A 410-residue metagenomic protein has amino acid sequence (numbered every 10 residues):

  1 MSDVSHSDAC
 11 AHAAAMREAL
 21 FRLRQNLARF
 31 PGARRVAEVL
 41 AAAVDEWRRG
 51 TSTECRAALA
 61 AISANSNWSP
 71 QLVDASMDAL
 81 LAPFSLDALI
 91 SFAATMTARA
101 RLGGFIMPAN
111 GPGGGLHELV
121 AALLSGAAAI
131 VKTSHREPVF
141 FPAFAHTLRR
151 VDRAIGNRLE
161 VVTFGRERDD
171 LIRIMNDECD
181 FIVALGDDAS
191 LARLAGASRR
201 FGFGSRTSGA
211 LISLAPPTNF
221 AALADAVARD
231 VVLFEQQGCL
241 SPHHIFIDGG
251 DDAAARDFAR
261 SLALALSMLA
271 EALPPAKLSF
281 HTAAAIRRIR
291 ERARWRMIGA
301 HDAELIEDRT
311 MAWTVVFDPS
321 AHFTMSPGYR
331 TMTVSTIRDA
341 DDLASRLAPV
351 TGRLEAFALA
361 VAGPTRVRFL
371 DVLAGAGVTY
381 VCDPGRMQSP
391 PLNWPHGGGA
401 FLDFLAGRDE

Functional and structural regions predicted by a protein language model:
M1-L102, F357-L359: N-terminal Rossmann-like NAD(P)+-binding subdomain of aldehyde/semialdehyde dehydrogenases
D3, V161, R200-G202, T333-V334 (+1 more regions): Conserved beta-strand scaffold positions in the cores of enzyme catalytic domains, especially in NTP/NDP-utilizing
A15-R22, F220-A228, A255-A265, R366: Well-ordered, non-membrane alpha-helical segments in soluble/globular domains
L40, V44-T51, L80, F84 (+8 more regions): Structural signal for hydrophobic packing residues in well-ordered secondary-structure cores of soluble enzyme domains
A94-Q236, I247-D252: Rossmann-like NAD(P) dinucleotide-binding subdomain of oxidoreductase/dehydrogenase enzymes
V162, F181-L185, T314-F317, S335 (+1 more regions): Short, hydrophobic beta-strand segments that form beta-sheet elements in well-ordered domains
L191, G363-F369: Short, charged/polar "capping" segments at the starts of alpha-helices and the immediately preceding loops
F234-P242, F246-A356, V367-R368, V372-G375 (+1 more regions): NAD(P)-dependent aldehyde/semialdehyde dehydrogenase
